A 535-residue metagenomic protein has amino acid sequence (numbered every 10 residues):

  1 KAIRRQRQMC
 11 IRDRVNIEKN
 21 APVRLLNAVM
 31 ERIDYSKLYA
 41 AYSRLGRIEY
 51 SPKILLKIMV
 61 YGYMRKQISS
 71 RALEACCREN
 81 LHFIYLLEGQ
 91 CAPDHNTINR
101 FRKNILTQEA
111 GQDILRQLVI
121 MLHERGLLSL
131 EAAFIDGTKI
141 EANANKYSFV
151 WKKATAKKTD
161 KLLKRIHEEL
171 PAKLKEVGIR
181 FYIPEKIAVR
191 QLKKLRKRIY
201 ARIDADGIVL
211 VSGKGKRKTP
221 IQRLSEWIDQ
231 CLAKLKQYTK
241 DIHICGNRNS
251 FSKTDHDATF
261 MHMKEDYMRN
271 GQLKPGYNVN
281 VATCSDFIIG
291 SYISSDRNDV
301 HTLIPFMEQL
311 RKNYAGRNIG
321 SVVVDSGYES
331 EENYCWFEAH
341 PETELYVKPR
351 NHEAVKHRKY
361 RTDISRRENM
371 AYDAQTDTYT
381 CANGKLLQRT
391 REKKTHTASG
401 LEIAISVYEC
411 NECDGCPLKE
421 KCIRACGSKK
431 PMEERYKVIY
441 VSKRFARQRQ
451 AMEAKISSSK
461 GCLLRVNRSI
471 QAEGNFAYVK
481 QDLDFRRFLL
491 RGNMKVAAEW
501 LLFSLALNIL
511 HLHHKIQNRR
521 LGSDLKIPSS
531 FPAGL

Functional and structural regions predicted by a protein language model:
K1-R7, I11: Single conserved hydrophobic/aromatic residue that forms the stacking wall/gate of nucleotide- or nucleobase-binding
I3, I54-L55, D94: N-terminal alpha-helical segment
E18-V60: Basic, short loop/linker segments at the boundary and entry of helix-turn-helix/winged-helix-like folds
R32-K37, N80, I84, D482: A short secondary-structure junction motif
G46-R47, L87-C91: A Lys/Arg-rich helix-loop hairpin that forms a DNA/phosphate-binding surface
M59, K66-R78, C91-L535: Anion-binding and metal-coordination hotspots
S69, I84-Y85: Short active-site-adjacent helix-start/loop capping segments
